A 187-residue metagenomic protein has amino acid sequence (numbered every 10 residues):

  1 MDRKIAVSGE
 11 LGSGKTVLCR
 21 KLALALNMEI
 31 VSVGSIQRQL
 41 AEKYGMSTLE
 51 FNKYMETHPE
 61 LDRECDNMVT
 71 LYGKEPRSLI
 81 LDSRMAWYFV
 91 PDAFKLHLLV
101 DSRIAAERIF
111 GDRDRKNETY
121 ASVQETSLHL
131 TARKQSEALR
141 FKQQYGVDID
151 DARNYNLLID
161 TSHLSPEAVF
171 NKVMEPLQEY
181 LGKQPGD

Functional and structural regions predicted by a protein language model:
V7: Hydrophobic anchor at the beta1->P-loop junction of P-loop NTPases
E10: P-loop (Walker A) phosphate-binding loop of NTP-binding proteins
G14: Conserved glycine(s) of the Walker
L18: Hydrophobic positions on the alpha1 helix immediately C-terminal to the Walker A/P-loop
L24-V31: Post-Walker A helix-loop "phosphate-sensing" segment adjacent to the P-loop in P-loop NTPases
V31-V90, R103-E107, G111-E118, Q124 (+2 more regions): ATP-dependent small-molecule kinase phosphotransfer cores that center on conserved nucleotide phosphate-binding segments
E118-V169: Small-molecule kinase domains that catalyze NTP-dependent phosphoryl transfer to phosphate-bearing small molecules
R140, L158, A168-D187: C-terminal accessory "lid"/substrate-recognition subdomains
